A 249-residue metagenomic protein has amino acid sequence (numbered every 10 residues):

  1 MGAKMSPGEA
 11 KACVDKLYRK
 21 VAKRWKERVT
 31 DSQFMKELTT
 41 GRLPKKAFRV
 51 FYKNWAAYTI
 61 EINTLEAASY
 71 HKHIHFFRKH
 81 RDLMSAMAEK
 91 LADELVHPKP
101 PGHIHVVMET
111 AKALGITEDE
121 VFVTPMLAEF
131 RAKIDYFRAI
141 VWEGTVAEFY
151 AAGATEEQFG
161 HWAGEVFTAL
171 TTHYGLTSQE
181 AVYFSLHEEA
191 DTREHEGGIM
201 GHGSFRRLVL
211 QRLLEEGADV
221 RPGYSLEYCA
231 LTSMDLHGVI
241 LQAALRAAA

Functional and structural regions predicted by a protein language model:
G2-A249: Non-heme di-metal
